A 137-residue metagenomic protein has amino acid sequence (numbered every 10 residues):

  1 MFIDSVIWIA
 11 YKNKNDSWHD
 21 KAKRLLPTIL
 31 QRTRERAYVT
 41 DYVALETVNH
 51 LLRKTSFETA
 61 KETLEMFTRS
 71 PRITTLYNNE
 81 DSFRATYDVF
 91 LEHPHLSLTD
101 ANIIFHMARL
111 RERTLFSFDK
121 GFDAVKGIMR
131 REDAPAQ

Functional and structural regions predicted by a protein language model:
M1-A37, R53-E62, D133-A134: Short, well-structured N-terminal submotif of metal-dependent ribonuclease cores
I3, T40, F118: Active-site flanking residues adjacent to catalytic metal/cofactor-binding acidic residues
S5, D41, D100-A101: Conserved glycosyltransferase catalytic-site signature
I7-W8, E46-T47, A85: A general alpha-helix detector
N49-L52, A108: Short glycine/serine- and small hydrophobic-enriched flexible loop segments
T74-T114: Active-site neighborhoods of divalent-metal-dependent phosphate/nucleic-acid chemistry enzymes
I104-F105, R109-Q137: Acidic, PIN/NYN-like endoribonuclease modules and their adjacent C-terminal/linker elements
